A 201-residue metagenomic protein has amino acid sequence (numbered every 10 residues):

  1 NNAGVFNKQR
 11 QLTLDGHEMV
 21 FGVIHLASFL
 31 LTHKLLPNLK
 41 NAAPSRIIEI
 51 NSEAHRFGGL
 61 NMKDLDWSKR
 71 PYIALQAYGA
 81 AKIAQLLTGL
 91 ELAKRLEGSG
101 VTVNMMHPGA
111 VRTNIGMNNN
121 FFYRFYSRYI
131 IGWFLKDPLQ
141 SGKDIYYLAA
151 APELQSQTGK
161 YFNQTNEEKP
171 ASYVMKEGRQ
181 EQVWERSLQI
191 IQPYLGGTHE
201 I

Functional and structural regions predicted by a protein language model:
N1-M117, I191-I201: Rossmann-fold NAD(P)H-dependent dehydrogenase/reductase core
V5, F121-F125, E167: Residue-level marker of structural boundaries
Q9, P170-Y173: A generic structural signal for short coil/turn motifs at secondary-structure boundaries
S68-K69, F121-I130: A short C-terminal helix-loop "cap" of Rossmann-like NAD(P)-dependent dehydrogenase/epimerase domains
A81, M105, Y129-E168, E177-E181 (+1 more regions): C-terminal helical subdomain
S172-I201: C-terminal amphipathic/interface module of NAD(P)-dependent oxidoreductases and related NAD-binding regulators
